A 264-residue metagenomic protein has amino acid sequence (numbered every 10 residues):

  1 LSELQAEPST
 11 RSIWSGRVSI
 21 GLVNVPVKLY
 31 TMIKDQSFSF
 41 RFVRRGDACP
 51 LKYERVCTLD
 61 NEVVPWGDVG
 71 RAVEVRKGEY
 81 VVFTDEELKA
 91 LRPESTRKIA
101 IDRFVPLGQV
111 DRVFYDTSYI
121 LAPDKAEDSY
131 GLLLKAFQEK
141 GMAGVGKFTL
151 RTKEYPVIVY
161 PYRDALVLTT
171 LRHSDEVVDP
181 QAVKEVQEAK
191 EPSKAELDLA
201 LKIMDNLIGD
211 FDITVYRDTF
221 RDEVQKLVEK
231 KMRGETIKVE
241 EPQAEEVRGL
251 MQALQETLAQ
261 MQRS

Functional and structural regions predicted by a protein language model:
L1-S264: Boundary segments of small protein-protein interaction reader/adaptor domains
